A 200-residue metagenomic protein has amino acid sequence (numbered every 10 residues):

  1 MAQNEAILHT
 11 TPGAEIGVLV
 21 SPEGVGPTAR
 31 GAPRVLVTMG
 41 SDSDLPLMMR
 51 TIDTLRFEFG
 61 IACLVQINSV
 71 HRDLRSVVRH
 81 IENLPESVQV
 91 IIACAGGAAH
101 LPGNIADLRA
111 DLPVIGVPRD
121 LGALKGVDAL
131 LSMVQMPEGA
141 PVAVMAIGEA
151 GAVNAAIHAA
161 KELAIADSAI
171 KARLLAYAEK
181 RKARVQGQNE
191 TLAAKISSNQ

Functional and structural regions predicted by a protein language model:
A2-A29: Short N-terminal or domain-adjacent regulatory/targeting segments
G24, M39, S43-P46, K125-Q200: C-terminal binding/interaction regions
G26-R72: Glycine-rich phosphate/diphosphate-binding loop of Rossmann-like nucleotide-binding domains
R34-S41, L64, V90-A93, I115 (+1 more regions): Short glycine-rich or small-residue beta-strand-to-loop segments that form or flank ligand, phosphate, metal/Fe-S
D42, N68-V70, G96-G97, R119-G122 (+1 more regions): Short, ordered loop/turn segments at secondary-structure junctions
D44-M49, D73-R75, A95-N104, L124-V127 (+1 more regions): Short glycine/serine/threonine-rich phosphate/pyrophosphate-binding segments that cradle anionic phosphate groups
T51-F57, I81-E82, D107-A110, A160-E162: Short, solvent-exposed amphipathic alpha-helical segments in soluble enzyme and RNA/protein-processing domains
R75, R79-R119: Glycine-rich phosphate-binding loop
